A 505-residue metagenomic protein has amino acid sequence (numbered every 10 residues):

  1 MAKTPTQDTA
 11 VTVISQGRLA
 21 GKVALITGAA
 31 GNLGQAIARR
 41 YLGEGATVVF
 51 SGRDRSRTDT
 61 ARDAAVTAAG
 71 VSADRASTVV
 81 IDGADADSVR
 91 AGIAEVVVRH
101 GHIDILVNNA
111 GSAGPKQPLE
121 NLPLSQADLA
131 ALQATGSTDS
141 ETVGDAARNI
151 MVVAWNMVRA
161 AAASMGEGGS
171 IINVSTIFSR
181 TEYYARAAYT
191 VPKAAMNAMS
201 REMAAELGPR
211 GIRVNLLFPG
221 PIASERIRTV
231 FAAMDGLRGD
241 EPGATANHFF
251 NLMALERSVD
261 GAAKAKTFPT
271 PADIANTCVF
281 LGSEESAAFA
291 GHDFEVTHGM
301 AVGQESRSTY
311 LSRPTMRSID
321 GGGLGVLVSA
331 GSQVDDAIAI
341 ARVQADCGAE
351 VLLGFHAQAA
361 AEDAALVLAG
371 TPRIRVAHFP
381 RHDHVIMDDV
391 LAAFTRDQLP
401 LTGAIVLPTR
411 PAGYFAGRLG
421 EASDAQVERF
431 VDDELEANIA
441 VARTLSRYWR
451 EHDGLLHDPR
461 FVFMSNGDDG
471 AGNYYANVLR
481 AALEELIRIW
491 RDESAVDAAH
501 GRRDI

Functional and structural regions predicted by a protein language model:
A30-G31, D54, G331-Q333: Conserved glycine-rich cofactor-binding loop
A46-T60, G348-D363: Conserved glycine-rich Rossmann-like NAD(P)H-binding loop of the short-chain dehydrogenase/reductase
A68-D87, L368-I386: Rossmann-fold cofactor-recognition segment
R90, A113-G144, A185-A188, R228 (+3 more regions): Conserved mid-core segment of classical short-chain dehydrogenase/reductases
V158, P192, S200, A442 (+1 more regions): Active-site helix of classical SDR
A163, A205-E206, A287, R447 (+2 more regions): Alpha-helical segment proximal to the catalytic Tyr-Lys
E182-V191, E202, G470-V478: Active-site loop-to-helix junction immediately N-terminal to the catalytic Tyr of the SDR YXXXK motif in Rossmann-fold
G208, R213, F289-G291: Short, small/polar-rich loop/turn modules that mediate ligand/substrate recognition or access, typified
